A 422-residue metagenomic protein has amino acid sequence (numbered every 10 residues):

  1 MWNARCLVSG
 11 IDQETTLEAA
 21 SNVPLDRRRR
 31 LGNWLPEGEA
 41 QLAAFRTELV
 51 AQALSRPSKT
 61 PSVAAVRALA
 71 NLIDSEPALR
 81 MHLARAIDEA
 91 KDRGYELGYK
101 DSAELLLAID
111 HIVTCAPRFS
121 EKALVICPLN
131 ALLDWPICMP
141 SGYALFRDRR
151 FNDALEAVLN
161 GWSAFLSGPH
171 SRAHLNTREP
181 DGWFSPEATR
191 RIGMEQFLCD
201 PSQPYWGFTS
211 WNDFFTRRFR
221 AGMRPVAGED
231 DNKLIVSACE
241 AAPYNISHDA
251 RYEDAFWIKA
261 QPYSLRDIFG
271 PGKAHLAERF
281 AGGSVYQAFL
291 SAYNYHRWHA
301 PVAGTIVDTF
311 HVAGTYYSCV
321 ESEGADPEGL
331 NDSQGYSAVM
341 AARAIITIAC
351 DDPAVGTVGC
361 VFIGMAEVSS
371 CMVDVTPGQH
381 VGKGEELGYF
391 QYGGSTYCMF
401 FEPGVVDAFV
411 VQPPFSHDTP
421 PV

Functional and structural regions predicted by a protein language model:
W2-V422: Contiguous, well-folded functional domains in the mature portion of proteins
